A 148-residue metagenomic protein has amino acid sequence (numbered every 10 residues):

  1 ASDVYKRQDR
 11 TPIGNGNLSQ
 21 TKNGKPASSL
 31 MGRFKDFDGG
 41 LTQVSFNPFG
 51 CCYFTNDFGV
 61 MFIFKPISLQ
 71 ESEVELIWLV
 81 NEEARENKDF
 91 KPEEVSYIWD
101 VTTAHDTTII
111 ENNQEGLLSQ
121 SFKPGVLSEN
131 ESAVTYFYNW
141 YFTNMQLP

Functional and structural regions predicted by a protein language model:
A1-Y5: Short, small-residue-biased leader/transition segments that mark boundaries at the very start of proteins
K6, F54, N139-F142: Compositionally biased, intrinsically disordered low-complexity regions enriched in proline and serine
K6-S28, F46, G50: Small-residue-rich helix-loop
I13, E73, L79-P148: Terminal "cap-and-tail" regions of soluble proteins that handle hydrophobic small molecules
G16, T21, F37, N47-F49 (+4 more regions): Surface-exposed loop/turn and secondary-structure junction residues enriched for glycine/proline
R33-D106: Substrate-recognition/cap regions that form aromatic- and gly/pro-loop-enriched pockets for small-molecule ligands
